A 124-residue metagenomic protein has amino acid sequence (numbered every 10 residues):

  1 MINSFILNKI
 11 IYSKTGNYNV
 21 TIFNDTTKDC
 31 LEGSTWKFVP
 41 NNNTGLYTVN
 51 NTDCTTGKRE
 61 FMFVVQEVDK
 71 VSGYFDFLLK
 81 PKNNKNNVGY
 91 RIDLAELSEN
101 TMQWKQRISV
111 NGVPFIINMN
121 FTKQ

Functional and structural regions predicted by a protein language model:
M1-I6: N-terminal helix-cap/turn-to-beta initiation motif at the start of protein domains
K9-I11, V49-N50, K105-S109: Beta-turn initiation residues at beta-strand->coil junctions
I10, L31, M119-F121: Conserved short hydrophobic patches within well-ordered secondary structure
Y12-S13, L31-L97: Contiguous, well-ordered beta-strand patches that form the walls/edges of small beta-barrel/beta-sandwich domains
T15-D25: Flexible, solvent-exposed loop segments that connect beta-strands
R59-E67, Q103-Q124: Edge beta-strand at a domain terminus
Y90, A95-V110: Low-complexity, intrinsically disordered Gly/Pro/Thr-rich segments
